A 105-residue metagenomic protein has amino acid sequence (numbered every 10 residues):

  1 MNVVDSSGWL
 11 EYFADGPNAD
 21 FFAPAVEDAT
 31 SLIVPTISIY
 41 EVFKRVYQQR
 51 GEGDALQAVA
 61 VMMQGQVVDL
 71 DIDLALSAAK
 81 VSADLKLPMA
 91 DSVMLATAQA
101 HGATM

Functional and structural regions predicted by a protein language model:
M1-V34, V46-A58: Short, well-structured N-terminal submotif of metal-dependent ribonuclease cores
S6, I72, D91-S92: Conserved glycosyltransferase catalytic-site signature
W9-L10, I39, A75: A generic structural signal for short hydrophobic patches within well-formed alpha-helices
A29-L32, M63-Q66, A100-T104: Short active-site oxyanion
P35, L70, A90: Replace "coordinates the UDP/GDP/TDP-sugar" with "coordinates nucleotide-activated sugar donors
V42, P88-T104: Acidic, metal-associated active-site segment
M63-D84: Acidic catalytic patch
